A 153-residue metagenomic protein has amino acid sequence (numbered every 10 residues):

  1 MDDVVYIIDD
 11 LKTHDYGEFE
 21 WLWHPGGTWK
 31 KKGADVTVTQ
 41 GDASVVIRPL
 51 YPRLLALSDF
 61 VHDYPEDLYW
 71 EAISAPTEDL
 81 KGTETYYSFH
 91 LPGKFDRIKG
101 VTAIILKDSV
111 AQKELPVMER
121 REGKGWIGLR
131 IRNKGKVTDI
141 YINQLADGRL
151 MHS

Functional and structural regions predicted by a protein language model:
M1-S153: CBM-like, beta-strand-rich accessory domains located in the C-terminal region of large, secreted polysaccharide-active
